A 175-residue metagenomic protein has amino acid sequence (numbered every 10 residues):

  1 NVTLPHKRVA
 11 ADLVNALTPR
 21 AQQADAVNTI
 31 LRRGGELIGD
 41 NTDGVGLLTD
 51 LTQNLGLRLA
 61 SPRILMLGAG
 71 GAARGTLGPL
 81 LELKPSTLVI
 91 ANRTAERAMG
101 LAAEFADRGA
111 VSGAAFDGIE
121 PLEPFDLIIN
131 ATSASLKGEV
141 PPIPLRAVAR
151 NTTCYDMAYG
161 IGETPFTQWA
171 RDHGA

Functional and structural regions predicted by a protein language model:
N1-G56, I161: Phosphate/diphosphate ligand-binding glycine-rich loop within oxidoreductases
P5, T132-A134, A158-Y159: Short glycine-/small-residue-rich Rossmann-like dinucleotide-binding loops
N41-G44, L51, L55, S61-L81: Glycine-rich adenosine-cofactor-binding loop
L83-F105: NAD(P)-binding Rossmann-fold cofactor-contacting core
G109-F125: Short acidic low-complexity segments
P124, L136-C154: Rossmann-fold NAD(P) dinucleotide-binding segment
T152-A175: Rossmann-fold NAD(P)-binding glycine/threonine-rich loop
